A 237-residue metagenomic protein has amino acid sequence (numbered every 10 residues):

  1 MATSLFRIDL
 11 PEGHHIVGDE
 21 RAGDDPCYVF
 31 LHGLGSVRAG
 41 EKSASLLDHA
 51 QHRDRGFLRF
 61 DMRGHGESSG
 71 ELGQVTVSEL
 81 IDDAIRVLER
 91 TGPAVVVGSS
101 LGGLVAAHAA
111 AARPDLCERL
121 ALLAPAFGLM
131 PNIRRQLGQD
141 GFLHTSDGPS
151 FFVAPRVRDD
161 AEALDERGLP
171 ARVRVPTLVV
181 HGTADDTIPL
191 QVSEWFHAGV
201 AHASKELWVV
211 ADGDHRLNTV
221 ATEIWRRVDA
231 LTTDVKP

Functional and structural regions predicted by a protein language model:
M1-A22: N-terminal cap/lid segment of alpha/beta-hydrolase-fold proteins
I16, A111, L116-P237: The alpha/beta-hydrolase serine catalytic core
D25-G33: Short beta-strand element of the alpha/beta-hydrolase
G35-L47, Q191: The serine-hydrolase catalytic nucleophile loop
L47-S69: Conserved alpha/beta-hydrolase
H65-T91: Catalytic nucleophile-loop/oxyanion-hole region of alpha/beta-hydrolase and closely related hydrolase-like folds
T91-S99: Alpha/beta-hydrolase fold nucleophile elbow
G98-A106: Gly/Ala-rich beta-loop-alpha elbow adjacent to hydrolase catalytic centers
